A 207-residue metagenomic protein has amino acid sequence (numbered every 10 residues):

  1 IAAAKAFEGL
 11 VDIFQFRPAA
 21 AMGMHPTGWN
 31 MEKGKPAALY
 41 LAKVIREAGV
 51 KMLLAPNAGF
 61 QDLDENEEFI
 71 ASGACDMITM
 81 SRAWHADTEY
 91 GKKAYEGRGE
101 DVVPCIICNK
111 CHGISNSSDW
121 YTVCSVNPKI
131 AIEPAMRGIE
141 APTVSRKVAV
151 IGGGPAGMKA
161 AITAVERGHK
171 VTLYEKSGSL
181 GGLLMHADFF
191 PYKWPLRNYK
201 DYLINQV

Functional and structural regions predicted by a protein language model:
I1-I151, P155-V171, S179, M185: Flavin-dependent oxidoreductase catalytic cores
L183-V207: N-terminal Rossmann-like dinucleotide/flavin-binding domain of flavoprotein oxidoreductases that bind FAD/FMN
